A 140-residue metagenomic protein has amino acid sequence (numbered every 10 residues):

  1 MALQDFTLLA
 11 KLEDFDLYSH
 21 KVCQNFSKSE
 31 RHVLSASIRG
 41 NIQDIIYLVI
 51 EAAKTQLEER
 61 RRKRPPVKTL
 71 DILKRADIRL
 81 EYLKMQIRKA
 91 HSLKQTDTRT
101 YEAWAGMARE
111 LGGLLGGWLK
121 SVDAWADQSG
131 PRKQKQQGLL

Functional and structural regions predicted by a protein language model:
M1-L140: Amphipathic alpha-helical assembly/interaction segments
